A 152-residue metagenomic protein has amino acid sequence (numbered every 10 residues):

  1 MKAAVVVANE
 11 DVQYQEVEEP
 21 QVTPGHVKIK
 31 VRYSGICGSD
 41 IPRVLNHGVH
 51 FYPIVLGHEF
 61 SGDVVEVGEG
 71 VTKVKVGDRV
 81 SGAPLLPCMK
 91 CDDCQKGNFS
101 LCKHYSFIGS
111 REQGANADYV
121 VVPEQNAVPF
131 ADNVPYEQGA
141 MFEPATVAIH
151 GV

Functional and structural regions predicted by a protein language model:
A4-V12: Extracellular beta-rich ligand/substrate-recognition surface
V7, E19, F51-G57, I108-E112 (+1 more regions): Short Gly/Pro-enriched turn/cap motifs at secondary-structure boundaries
A8, E18, R32-Y33, P123: A secondary-structure boundary/capping signal
P20-S34, H47-D92, V128-V134: Glycine-rich beta-strand-centered segment in the early N-terminal region that forms part of a ligand/cofactor-binding
S34-G35, A145: Proline-glycine-enriched beta-turn/loop adjacent to the NAD(P) cofactor-binding site in Rossmann-like oxidoreductases
S39-R43: Cytochrome P450 core scaffold surrounding the K-helix E-X-X-R motif and the conserved "meander" helix-loop region
C88-V152: NAD(P)H dinucleotide-binding glycine-rich loop of Rossmann-like/cofactor-binding domains, especially the beta1-alpha1
